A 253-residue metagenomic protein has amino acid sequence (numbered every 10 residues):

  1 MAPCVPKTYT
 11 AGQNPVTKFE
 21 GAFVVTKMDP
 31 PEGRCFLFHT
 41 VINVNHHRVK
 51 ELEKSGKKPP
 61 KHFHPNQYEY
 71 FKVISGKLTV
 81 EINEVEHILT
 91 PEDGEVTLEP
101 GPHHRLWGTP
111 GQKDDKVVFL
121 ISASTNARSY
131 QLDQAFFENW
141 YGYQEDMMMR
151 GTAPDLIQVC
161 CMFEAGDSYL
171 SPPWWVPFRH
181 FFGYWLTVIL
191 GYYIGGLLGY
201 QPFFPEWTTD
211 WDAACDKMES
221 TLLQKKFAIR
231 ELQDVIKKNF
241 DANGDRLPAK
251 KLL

Functional and structural regions predicted by a protein language model:
M1-E53: A short, N-terminal "cap"/entry segment at the start of jelly-roll beta-barrel domains of the cupin/DSBH fold
Y9-Q13, Y70, T79, N83-H103: Short acidic-glycine-tyrosine-enriched beta hairpin
A22-V25, K61, E95: Extended, charge- and Ser/Thr-rich helical segments
E32-L37, K54-Y70, P91: A short beta-loop-beta micro-motif enriched in histidine and acidic residues
T40, I82-E84, G108, I121: Residue-level recognition of conserved beta-strand positions in structured domain cores
T109-W185: Double-stranded beta-helix
G191-L253: C-terminal non-catalytic accessory extensions
